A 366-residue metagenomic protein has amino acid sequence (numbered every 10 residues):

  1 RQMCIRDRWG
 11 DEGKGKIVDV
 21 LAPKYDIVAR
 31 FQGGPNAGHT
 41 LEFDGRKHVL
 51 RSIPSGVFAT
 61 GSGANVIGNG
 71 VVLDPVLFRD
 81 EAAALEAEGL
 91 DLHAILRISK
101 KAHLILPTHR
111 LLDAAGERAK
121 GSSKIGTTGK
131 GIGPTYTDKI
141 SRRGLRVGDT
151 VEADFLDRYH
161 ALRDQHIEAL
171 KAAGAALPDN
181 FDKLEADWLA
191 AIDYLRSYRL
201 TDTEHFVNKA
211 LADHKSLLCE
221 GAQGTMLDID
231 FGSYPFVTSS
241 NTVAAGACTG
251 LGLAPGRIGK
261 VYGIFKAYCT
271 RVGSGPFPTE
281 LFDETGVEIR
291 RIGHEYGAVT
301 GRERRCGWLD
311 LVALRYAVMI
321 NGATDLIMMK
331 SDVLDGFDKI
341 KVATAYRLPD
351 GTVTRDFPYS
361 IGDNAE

Functional and structural regions predicted by a protein language model:
R1-C4: Short, small-residue-biased leader/transition segments that mark boundaries at the very start of proteins
K14: Conserved lysine of the Walker
I17: Hydrophobic positions on the alpha1 helix immediately C-terminal to the Walker A/P-loop
V20-F43: Anionic-ligand anchoring segments at beta-strand to alpha-helix junctions in alpha/beta enzyme folds, i.e., glycine
A29-F31, E42-R51, N65-D74, E81-E88 (+3 more regions): Function-dense linear segments that define catalytic or interfacial modules in macromolecule-processing proteins
G38-A115: Glycine-rich, N-terminal phosphate-binding loop and its surrounding beta-alpha-beta segment
K101, I105-L111, A119-K120, I125-G131 (+2 more regions): Catalytic core of tubulin tyrosine ligase-like
